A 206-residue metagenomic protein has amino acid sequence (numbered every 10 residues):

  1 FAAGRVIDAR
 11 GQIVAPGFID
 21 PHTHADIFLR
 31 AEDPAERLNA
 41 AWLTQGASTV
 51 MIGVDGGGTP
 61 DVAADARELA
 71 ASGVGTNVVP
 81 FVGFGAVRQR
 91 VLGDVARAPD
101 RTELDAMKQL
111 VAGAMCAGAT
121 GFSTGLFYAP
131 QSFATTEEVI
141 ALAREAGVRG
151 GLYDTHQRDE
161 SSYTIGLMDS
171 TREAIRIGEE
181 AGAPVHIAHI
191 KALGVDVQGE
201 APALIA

Functional and structural regions predicted by a protein language model:
F1, G73, G147: Short conserved AdoMet
F1-G17: Histidine-rich, glycine-flanked metal-binding segment
G4-R5, T76, G151, A183: A structural micro-motif
I7, V79, A188: General small-molecule cofactor/ligand-binding pocket signal
D8, D20, H156: Acidic active-site catalytic centers that drive phospho-/nucleotidyl reactions and related ester hydrolyses
Q12-V14, F18-I27, A31-T124, G150: Divalent-metal coordination cores built from histidine and acidic residues
A98-G125, P130-A206: Histidine/acidic residue-rich metal-binding segments in metalloenzymes
